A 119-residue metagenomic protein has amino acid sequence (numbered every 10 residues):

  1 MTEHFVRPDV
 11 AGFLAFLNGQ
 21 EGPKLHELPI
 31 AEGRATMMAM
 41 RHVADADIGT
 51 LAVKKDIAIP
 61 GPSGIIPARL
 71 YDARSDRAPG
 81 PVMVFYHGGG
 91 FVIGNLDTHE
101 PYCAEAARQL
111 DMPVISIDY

Functional and structural regions predicted by a protein language model:
M1-L70: A glycine/proline-hinged amphipathic helix-loop "lid/cap" segment that gates access to hydrophobic ligand pockets
D56, M83, V114-S116: Conserved beta-strand scaffold positions in the cores of enzyme catalytic domains, especially in NTP/NDP-utilizing
G64-P67, A73-M83: Proline/glycine-enriched tight loop/beta-turn segments at coil->beta junctions that connect or precede beta-strands
A68, V84, A106, I117-Y119: Short strand-loop-helix active-site module centered on a catalytic nucleophile
R74, I93-G94: Short coil/turn segments at secondary-structure boundaries
P79, G94-T98: Conserved AMP-binding/adenylate-forming
H87-I93: Active-site glycine-rich loops that stabilize anionic/oxyanionic intermediates across multiple enzyme folds
D97-I117: Short amphipathic alpha-helix adjacent to the substrate-entry channel of hydrolases
